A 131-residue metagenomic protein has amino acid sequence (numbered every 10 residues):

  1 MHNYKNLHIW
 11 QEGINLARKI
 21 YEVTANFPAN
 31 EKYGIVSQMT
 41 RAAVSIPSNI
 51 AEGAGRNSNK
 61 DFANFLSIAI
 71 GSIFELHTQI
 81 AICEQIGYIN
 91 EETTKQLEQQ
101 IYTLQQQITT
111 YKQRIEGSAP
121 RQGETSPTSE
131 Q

Functional and structural regions predicted by a protein language model:
M1-Q131: Short, C-terminally biased terminal segments at protein or domain edges
